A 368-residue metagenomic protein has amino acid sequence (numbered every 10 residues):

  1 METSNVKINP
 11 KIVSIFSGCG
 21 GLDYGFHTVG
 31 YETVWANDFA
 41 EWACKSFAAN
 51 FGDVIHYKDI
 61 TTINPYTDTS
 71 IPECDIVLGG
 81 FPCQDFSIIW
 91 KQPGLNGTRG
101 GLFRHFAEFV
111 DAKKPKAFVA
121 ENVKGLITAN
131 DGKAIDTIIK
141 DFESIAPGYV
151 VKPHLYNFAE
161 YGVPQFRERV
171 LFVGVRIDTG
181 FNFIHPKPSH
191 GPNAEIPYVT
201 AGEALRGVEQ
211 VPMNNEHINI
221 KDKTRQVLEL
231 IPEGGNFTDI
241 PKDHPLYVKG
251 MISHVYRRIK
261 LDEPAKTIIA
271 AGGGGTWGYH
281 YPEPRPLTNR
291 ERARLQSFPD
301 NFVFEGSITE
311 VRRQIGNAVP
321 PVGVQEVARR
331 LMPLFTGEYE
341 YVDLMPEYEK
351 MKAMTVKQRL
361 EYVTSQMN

Functional and structural regions predicted by a protein language model:
I12-D23, I60, I71-W90, A117-V123 (+4 more regions): Conserved proline-anchored active-site loop of SAM-dependent methyltransferases that bridges a beta-strand
G25-E32, N50: A short, Lys/Arg-enriched amphipathic alpha-helix followed by its capping loop at the start of a domain
A36-N37: The conserved SAM/SAH-binding core of class I Rossmann-like methyltransferase domains, concentrating on the hydrophobic
A40-E41: Conserved SAM/SAH-binding beta-strand->alpha-helix loop
K45-D68: S-adenosyl-L-methionine
Y66-C74, Q84-V255: Class I S-adenosyl-L-methionine
N215-N368: C-terminal target-recognition/interaction regions appended to catalytic cores
